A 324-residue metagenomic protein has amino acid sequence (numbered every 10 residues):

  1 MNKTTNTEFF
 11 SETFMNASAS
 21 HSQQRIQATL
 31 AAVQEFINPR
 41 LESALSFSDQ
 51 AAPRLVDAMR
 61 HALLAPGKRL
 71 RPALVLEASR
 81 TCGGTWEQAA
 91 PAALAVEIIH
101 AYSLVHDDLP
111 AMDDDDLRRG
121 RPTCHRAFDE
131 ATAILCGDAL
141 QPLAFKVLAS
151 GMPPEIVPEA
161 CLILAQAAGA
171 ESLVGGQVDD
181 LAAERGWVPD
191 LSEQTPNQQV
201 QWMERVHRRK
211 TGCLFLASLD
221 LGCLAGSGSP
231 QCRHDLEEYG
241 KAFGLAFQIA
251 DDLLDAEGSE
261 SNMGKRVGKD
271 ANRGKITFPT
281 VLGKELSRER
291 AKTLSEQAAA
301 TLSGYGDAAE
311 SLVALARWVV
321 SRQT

Functional and structural regions predicted by a protein language model:
N2-L45: N-terminal amphipathic/basic leader segments beginning at the initiator methionine
A32-F36, E42-L45, D49-T301, A308-V320: Mg2+-dependent prenyl diphosphate-binding active-site environment of isoprenoid biosynthetic enzymes
